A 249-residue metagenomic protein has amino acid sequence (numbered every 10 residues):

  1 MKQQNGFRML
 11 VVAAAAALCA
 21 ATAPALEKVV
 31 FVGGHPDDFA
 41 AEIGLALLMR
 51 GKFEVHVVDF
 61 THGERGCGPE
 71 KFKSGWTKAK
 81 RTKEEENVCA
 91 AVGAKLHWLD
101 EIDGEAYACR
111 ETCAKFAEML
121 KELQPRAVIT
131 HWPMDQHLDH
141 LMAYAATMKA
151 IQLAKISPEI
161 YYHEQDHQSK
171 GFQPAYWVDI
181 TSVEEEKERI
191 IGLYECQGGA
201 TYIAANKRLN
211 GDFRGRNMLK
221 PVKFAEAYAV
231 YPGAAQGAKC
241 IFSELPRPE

Functional and structural regions predicted by a protein language model:
M1-V11: Bacterial N-terminal signal peptides that target proteins for export
M9-C19: Bacterial N-terminal signal peptides
A21-L123, M148-I156, C240-R247: Active-site rim/loop-helix segments in enzyme catalytic domains that contact anionic ligands
D38-F39, E64-C67, G104, P133-H140 (+2 more regions): Active-site environment of divalent metal-dependent phosphoester hydrolases
V58-F60, H131, H163: Generic beta-sheet signal
E84, V88-A94, A127, I156-E249: The feature marks non-catalytic terminal segments
M119-M134, A143: Proline-aspartate-enriched helix->loop->beta-strand connector
L138-I151: Short Gly/Thr/Asp-enriched flexible loops that form oxyanion-binding sites at enzyme active sites
